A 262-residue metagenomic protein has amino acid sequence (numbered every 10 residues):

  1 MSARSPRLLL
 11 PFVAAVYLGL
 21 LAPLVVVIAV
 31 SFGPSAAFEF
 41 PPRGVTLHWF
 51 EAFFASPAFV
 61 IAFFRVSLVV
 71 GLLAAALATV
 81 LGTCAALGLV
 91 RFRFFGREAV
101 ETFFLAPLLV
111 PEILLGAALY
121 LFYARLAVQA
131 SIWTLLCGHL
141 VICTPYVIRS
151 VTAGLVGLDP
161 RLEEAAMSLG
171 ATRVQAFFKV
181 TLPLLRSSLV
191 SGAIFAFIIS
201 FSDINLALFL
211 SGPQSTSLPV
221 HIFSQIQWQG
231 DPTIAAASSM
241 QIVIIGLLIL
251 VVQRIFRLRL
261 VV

Functional and structural regions predicted by a protein language model:
M1-P6, L72-F104, L121, F177 (+1 more regions): Transmembrane-helix boundary motif in ABC transporter permease subunits
M1-R65, V69, V251-V262: N-terminal, non-cleaved signal-anchor transmembrane helix
S2-P11, G96, T152-E163, M167 (+2 more regions): C-terminal transmembrane helix and the adjacent membrane-cytosol boundary/short C-terminal tail of inner/organellar
S2-S5, S35, F50-F59, F201-V251: Interhelical loop and adjacent transmembrane-helix boundary motif in polytopic membrane transport permeases
P11-F12, Y17-L24, G116, V141 (+3 more regions): Transmembrane alpha-helices
A22-S35, G116-A127, S150, I194-S200 (+3 more regions): A structural signal for multi-pass alpha-helical bundles of membrane permease subunits that mediate small-molecule
F38, P42, L47, G96-R97 (+3 more regions): Membrane-interfacial helix termini and adjacent extracytoplasmic/periplasmic loops of multi-pass transporters
A62-V66, L121-T144, S187-S188, A193 (+1 more regions): Loop-to-helix entry region at the N-terminal start of transmembrane alpha-helices in multi-pass membrane transporters
